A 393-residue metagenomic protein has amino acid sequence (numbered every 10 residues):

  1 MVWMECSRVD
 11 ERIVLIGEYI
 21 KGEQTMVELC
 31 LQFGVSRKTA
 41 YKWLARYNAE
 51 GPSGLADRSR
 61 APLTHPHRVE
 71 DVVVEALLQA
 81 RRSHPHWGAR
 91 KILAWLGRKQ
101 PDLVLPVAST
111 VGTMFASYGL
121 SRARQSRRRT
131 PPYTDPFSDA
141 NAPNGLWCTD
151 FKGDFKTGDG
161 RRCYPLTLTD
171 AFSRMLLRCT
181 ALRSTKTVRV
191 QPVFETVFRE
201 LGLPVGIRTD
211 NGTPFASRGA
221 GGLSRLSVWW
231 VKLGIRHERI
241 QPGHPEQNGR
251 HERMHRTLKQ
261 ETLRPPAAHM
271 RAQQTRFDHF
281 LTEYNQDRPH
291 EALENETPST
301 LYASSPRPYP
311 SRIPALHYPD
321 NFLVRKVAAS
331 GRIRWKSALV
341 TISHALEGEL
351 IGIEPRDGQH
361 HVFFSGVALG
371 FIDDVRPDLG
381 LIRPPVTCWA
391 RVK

Functional and structural regions predicted by a protein language model:
M1-V14, L63-D71: Short, Lys/Arg-enriched anionic-surface-contact patches
S7-Q24, V74-S83: Short, amphipathic alpha-helical "recognition" segments used to contact nucleic acids or chromatin
L15, L29, A40-W43, G51 (+16 more regions): Mobile genetic element proteins and their domesticated derivatives, centered on retroelements and DNA transposons
P52-C148, D154, T213, S224-S227 (+1 more regions): Basic, flexible linker segments flanking DNA-binding modules in nucleic acid-interacting mobile-element proteins
V72, S109, T113-T169, S173-M175 (+5 more regions): Mobile-element integrase/transposase regions, centering on the N-terminal DNA-binding/Zn-coordinating module
T185, V197-G219, Q241-G243, N248 (+1 more regions): Acidic/histidine-rich, metal-coordinating catalytic segments
G219, R225-P310, G352-G358: Charged alpha-helix within mobile-element recombinases
L281, N285-K393: C-terminal, beta-rich DNA-binding module of retroviral/retroelements integrases
